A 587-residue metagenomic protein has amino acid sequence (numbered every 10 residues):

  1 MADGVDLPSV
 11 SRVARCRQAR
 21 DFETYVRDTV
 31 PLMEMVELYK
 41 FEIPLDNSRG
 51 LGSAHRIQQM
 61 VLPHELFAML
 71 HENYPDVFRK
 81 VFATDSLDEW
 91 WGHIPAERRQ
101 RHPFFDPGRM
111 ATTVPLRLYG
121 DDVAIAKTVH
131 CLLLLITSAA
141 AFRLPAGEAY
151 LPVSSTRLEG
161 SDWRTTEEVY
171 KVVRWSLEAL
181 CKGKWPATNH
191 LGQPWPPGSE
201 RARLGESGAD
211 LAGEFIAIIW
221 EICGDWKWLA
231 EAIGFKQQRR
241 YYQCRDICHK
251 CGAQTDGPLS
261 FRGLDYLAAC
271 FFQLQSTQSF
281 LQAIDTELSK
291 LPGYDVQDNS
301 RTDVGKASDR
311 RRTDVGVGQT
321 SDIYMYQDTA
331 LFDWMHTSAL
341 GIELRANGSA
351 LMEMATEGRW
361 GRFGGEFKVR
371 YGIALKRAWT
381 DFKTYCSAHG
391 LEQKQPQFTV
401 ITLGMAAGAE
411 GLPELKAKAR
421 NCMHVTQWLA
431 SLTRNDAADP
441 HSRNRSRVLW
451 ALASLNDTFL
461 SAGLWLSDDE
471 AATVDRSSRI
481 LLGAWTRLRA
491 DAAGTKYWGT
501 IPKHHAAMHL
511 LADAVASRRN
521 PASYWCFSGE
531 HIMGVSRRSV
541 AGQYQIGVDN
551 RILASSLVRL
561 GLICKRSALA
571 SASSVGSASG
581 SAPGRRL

Functional and structural regions predicted by a protein language model:
M1-E23, A407-P413, A417, N421 (+1 more regions): Terminal interaction-prone segments of large eukaryotic proteins
S11-A14, A19-L118, P186-S431, N435-D436: Charged (Asp/Glu and Lys/Arg) segments that form or flank catalytic channels of large polymer- and nucleotide-handling
D121, V173, C244, L429 (+1 more regions): Short, conserved catalytic/metal-binding motifs centered on acidic residues
V123-I125, A139-R143, L158, H249 (+2 more regions): Conserved beta-strand elements of beta-rich interaction domains across eukaryotes, especially beta-propellers
V129-L133, E148-A149, F261, R538-A541: Short coil/turn segments at secondary-structure boundaries
L133-L191, R566, A570, S574-G576: Compact, glycine/acidic-enriched structural inserts
E148-R164, G361-K368, G408-L415, R434-P440 (+1 more regions): Glycine- and acidic
W163-S176, L180, L274-L281, K368 (+3 more regions): Well-ordered, non-membrane alpha-helical segments in soluble/globular domains
